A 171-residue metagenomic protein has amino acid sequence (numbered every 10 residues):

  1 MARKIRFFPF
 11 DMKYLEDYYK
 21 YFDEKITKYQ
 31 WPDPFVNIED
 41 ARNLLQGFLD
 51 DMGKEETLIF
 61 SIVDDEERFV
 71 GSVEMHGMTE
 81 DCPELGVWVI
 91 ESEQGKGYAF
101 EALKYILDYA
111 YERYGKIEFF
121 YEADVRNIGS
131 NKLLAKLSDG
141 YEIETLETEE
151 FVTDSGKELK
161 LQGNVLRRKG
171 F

Functional and structural regions predicted by a protein language model:
M1-E16, K20-E24, K28, V63-F171: Acyl-donor (CoA/ACP) binding surface of acyl/acetyltransferases
T27-G47: Conserved GNAT-fold acetyl-CoA-binding loop/helix
V36-N37, L58, R126: Short, conserved alpha-helical segments within structured domains
F48-S61: A short helix-loop-beta-strand connector motif used in the catalytic cores of GNAT acetyltransferases and, in some
